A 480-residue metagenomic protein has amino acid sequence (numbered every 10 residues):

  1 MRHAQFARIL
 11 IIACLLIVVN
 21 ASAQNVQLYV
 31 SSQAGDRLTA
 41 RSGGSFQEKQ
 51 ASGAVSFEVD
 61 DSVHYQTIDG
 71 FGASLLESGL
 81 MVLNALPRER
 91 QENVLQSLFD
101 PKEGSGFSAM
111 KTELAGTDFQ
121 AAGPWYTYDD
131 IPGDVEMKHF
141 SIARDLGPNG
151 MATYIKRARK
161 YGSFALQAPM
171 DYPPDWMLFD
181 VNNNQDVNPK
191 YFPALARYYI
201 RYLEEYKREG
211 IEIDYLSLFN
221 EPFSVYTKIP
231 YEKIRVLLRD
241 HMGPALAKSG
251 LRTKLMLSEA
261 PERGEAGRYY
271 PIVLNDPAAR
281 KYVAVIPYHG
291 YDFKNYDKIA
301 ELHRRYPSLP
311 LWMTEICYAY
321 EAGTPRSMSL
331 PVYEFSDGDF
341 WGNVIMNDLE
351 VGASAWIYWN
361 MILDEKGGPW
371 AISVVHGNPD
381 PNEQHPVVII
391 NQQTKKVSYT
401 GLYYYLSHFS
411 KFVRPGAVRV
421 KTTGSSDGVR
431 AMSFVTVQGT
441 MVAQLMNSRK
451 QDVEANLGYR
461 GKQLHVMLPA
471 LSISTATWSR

Functional and structural regions predicted by a protein language model:
M1-N25: Bacterial Sec-dependent N-terminal signal peptides
L38-I213, V236, D240: N-terminal catalytic cores of secreted or lumenal carbohydrate-active enzymes
D69-E77, S108-L114, D118, A165-P169 (+6 more regions): Structural recognition of the beta-strand scaffold that forms the well-ordered cores of secreted hydrolase catalytic
I142-G147, M151-T153, P244, R252-L255 (+1 more regions): Glycoside hydrolase catalytic-domain groove-lining segments
Y172-D276, N295-R304: Active-site cleft segment of glycoside hydrolase catalytic domains centered on the general acid/base Glu
M313-Y405, K421-G424: Aromatic/acidic polysaccharide-binding cleft in carbohydrate-active enzymes
H408-F412, T422-R460, M467, L471: Carbohydrate-binding surface patches
L468-R480: C-terminal beta-strand-rich structural cap/linker in extracellular carbohydrate-active enzymes
